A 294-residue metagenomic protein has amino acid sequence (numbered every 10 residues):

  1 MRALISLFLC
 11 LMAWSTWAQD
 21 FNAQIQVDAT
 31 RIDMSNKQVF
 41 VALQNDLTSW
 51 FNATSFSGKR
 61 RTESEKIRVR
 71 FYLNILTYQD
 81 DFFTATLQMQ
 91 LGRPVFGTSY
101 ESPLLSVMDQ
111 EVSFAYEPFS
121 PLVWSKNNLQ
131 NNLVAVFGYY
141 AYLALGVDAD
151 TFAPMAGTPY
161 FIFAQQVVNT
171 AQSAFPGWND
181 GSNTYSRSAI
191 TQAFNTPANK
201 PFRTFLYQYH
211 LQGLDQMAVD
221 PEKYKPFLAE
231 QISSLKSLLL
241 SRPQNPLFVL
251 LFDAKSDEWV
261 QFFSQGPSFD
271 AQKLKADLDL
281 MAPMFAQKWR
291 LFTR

Functional and structural regions predicted by a protein language model:
M1-D20: Bacterial Sec-dependent N-terminal signal peptides
Q19-T84, V95-G97: Start-of-domain marker
T30-K37, V123-N131, L240-S241: Second-shell loop/turn segments in exported
T48-F56, G146-D150, V260, S264: Sec-exported extracytoplasmic/periplasmic mature domains
T84-T191: Acidic/His-rich structured neighborhood in mature extracellular/periplasmic domains
A156-F248: Flexible, glycine-rich surface segments
G213-R294: A cross-kingdom marker for long, charged
